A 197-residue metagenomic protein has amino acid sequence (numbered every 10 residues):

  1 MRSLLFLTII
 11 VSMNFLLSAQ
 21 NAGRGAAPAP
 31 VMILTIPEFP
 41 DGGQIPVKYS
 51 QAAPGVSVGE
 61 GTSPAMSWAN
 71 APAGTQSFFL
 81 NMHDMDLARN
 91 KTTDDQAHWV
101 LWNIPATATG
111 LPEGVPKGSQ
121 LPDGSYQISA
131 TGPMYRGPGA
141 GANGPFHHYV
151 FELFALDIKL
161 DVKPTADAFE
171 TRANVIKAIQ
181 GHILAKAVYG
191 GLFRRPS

Functional and structural regions predicted by a protein language model:
L4-F15: Bacterial N-terminal signal peptides
Q20-S197: N-terminus-centered regions that define maturation/targeting leaders and the start of the first functional domain
